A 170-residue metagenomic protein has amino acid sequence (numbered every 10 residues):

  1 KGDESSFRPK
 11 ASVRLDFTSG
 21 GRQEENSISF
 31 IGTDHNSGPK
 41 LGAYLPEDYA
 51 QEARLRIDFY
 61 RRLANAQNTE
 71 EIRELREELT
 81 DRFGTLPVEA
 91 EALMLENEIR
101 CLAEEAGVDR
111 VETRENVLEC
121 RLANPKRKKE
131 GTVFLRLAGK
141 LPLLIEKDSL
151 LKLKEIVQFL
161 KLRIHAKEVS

Functional and structural regions predicted by a protein language model:
K1-S170: Accessory helical-bundle/CTD segments and flexible terminal tails appended to RecA-like ATPase motors
